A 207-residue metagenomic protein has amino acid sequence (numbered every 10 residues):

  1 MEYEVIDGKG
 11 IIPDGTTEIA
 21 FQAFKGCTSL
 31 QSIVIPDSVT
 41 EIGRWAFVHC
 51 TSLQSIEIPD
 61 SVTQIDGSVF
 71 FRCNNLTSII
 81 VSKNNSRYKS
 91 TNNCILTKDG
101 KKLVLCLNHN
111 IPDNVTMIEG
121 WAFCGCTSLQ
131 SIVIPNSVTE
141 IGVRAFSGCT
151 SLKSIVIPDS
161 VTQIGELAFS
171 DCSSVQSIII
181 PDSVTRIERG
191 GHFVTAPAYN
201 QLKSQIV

Functional and structural regions predicted by a protein language model:
M1-E18, C27-E41, C50-Q64, C73-C94 (+5 more regions): Structural signature of tandem-repeat unit edges
F21-A23, G43-A46, G67-V69, G120-A122 (+3 more regions): Consensus positions within tandem repeat domains that build extended binding/scaffold surfaces
